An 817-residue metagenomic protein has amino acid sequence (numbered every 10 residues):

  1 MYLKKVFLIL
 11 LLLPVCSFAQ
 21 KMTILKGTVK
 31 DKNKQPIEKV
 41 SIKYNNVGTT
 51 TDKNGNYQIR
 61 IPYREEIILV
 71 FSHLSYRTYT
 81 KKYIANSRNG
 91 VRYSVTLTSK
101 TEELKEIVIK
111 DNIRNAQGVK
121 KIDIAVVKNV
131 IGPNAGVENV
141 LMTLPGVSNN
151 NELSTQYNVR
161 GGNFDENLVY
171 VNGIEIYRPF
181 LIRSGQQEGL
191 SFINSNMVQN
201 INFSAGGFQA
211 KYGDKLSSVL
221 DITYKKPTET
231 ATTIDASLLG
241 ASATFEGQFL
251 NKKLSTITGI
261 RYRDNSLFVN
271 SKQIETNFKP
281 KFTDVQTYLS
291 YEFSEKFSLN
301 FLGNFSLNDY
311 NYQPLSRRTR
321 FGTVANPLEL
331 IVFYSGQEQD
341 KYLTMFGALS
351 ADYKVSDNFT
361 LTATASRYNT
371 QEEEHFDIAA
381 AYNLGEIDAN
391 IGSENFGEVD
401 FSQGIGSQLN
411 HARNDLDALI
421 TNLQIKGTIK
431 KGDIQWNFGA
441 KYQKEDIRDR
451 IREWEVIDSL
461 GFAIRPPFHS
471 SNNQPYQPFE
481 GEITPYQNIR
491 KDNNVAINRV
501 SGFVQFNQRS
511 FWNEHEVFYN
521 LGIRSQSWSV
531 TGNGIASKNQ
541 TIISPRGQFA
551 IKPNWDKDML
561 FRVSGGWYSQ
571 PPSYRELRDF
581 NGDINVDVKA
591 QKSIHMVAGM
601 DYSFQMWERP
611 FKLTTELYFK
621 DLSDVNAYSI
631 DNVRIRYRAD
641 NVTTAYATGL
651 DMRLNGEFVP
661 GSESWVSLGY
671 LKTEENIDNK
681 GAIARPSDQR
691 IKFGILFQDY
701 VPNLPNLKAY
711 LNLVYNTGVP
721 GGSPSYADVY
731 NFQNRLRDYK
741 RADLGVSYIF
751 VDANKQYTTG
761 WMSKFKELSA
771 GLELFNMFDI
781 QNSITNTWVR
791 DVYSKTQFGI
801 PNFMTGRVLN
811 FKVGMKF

Functional and structural regions predicted by a protein language model:
S41-K43, V47-N56, K105-G132, F164: N-terminal periplasmic "start-of-domain" segments of outer-membrane beta-barrel proteins
R77, S87, V91, R114-F208 (+2 more regions): Periplasmic N-terminal accessory/gating domains of Gram-negative outer-membrane beta-barrel systems
K215, K253-F268, F282, R317 (+9 more regions): Surface-exposed extracellular loop regions of Gram-negative outer-membrane beta-barrel proteins
L239-Y262, E275-P314, E338-R367: Transmembrane beta-barrel wall of Gram-negative outer-membrane proteins
T362-S366, N554, R562, A590-T648 (+2 more regions): Membrane-embedded beta-barrel scaffold of Gram-negative outer-membrane proteins
L416-I420, K441-Q443, N488-K620: Structural signature of Gram-negative outer-membrane beta-barrels, strongest in the C-terminal barrel of TonB-dependent
S510-V517, F619-D621, D640-P724, K812-K816: Gram-negative outer-membrane beta-barrel transporters
G661-S664, Y715-P724, Y748-F817: C-terminal beta-signal and adjacent terminal beta-strands/loops of Gram-negative outer-membrane beta-barrel proteins
